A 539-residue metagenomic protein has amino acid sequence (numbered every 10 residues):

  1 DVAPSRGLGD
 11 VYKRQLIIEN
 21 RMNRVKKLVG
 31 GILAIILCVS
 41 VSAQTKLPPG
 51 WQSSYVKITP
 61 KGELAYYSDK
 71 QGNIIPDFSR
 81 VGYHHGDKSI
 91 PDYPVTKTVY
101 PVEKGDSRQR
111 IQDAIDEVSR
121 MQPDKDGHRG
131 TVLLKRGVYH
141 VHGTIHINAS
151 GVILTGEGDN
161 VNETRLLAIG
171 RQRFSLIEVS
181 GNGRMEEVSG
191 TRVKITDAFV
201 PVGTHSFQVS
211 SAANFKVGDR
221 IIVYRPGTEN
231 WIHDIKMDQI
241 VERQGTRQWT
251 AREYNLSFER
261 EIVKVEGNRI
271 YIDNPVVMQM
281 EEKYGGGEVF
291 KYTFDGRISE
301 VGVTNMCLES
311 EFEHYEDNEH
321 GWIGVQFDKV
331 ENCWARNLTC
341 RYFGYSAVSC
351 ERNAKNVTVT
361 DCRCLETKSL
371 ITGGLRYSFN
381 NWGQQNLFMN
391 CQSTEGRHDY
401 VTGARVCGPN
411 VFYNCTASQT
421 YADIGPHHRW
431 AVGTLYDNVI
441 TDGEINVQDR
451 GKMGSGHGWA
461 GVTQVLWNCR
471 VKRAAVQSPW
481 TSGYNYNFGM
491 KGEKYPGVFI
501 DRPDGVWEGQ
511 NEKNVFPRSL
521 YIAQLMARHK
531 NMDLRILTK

Functional and structural regions predicted by a protein language model:
D1-Q15: Single conserved hydrophobic/aromatic residue that forms the stacking wall/gate of nucleotide- or nucleobase-binding
R14-T45: Bacterial Sec-dependent N-terminal signal peptides
L28-G30, A43-H314, F488-K539: Extracellular "leader-to-stem" segments immediately downstream of a signal peptide or signal-anchor in secreted/lumenal
L133-K135, H140, H146, T155 (+15 more regions): Extracellular beta-strand solenoid repeats
T144-N148, V161-N182, E186, Q208 (+9 more regions): Glycine-rich beta-solenoid repeat tracts in large extracellular/virion proteins
G151, S299-S310, E331-Y342, A354-S369 (+4 more regions): Right-handed parallel beta-helix
D219, G227-E259, V263-K264, T304-L387: Right-handed parallel beta-helix
V411-K539: Gly/Ser/Thr/Ala-enriched C-terminal appendages of enzymes
